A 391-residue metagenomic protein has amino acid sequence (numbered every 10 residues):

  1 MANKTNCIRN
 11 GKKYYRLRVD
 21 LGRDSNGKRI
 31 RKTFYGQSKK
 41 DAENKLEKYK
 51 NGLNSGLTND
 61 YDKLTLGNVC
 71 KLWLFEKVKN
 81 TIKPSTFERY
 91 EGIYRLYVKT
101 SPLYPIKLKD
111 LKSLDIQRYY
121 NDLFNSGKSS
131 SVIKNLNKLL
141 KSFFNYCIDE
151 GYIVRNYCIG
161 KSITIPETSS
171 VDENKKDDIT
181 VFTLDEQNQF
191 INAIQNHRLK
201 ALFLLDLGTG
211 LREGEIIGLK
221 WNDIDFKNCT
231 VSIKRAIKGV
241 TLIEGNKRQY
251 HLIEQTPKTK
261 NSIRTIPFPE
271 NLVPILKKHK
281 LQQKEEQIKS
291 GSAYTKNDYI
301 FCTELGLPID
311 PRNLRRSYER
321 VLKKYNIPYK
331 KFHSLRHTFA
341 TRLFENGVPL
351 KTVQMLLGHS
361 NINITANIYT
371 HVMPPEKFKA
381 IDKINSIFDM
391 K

Functional and structural regions predicted by a protein language model:
N10-R16, L21-L114, H279-T295, P374: N-terminal DNA-binding module of tyrosine recombinases/phage integrases
L17, I116, L140-F144, I216 (+5 more regions): Short, basic/aromatic-rich helical patch in the C-terminal catalytic core of site-specific tyrosine
F34, L74-Y152, P308-N313, P328-S334: N-terminal core-binding DNA-recognition domain of tyrosine site-specific recombinases/integrases
K134-K138, D149, I153-L219, F226-K227 (+3 more regions): Basic, Lys/Arg- and aromatic-enriched nucleic-acid-binding interface segment
N192, H197, T209, I266 (+3 more regions): Short, basic (Lys/Arg/His-rich) helix/loop patches that form interaction surfaces in the mid-to-C-terminal regions
G218-I224, Q354-S360, T370: A short, basic/aromatic helix-end/turn motif that makes direct DNA contacts
N228, R235, G239-I263, E270-L272 (+2 more regions): C-terminal secondary-structure termini that scaffold catalytic or DNA-interacting sites
I237, V273, T338, L357-K383: Catalytic-site neighborhood detector that most strongly recognizes the C-terminal catalytic loop/helix of tyrosine
